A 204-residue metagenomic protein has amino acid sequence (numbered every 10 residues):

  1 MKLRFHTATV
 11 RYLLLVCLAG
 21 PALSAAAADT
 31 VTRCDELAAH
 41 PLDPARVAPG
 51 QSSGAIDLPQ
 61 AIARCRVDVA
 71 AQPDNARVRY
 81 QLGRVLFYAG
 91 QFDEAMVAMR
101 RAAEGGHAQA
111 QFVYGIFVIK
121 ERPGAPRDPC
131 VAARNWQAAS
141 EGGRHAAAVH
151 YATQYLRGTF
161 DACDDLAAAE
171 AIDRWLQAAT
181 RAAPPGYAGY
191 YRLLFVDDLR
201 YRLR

Functional and structural regions predicted by a protein language model:
A26-V69: N-terminal leader/linker segments that initiate helical-solenoid repeat arrays
T30, A71-N75, E104-A108, K120-R122 (+4 more regions): Short helix-capping/linker turns of helical repeat alpha-solenoids
T30-R33, H40, I56, C163-R204: Terminal, low-structured helical/coil segments at or just beyond the last alpha-helical repeat
A39-L42, F87-G90, G115-P126, A152-C163 (+1 more regions): Short coil/turn linking the two alpha-helices of tandem helical-hairpin repeats
A61, A95, A132, A168-I172: Single-residue signature of alpha-solenoid repeat helices
